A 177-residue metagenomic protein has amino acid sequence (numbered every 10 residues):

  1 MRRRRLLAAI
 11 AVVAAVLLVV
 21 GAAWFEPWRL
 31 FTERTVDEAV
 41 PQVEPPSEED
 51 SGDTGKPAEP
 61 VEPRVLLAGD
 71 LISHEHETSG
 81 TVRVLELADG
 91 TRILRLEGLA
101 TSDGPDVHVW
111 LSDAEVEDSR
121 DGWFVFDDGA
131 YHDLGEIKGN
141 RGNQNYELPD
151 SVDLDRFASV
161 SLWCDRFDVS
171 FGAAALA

Functional and structural regions predicted by a protein language model:
M1-R4: Terminal targeting segments of Actinobacterial cell-envelope proteins
A8-A23: Hydrophobic membrane-insertion alpha-helices, especially the h-region of bacterial N-terminal signal peptides
A22-G90, F126-G129, D133: Transition segment at domain starts
E77-S79, T91, G104-D106, D155: Extracytoplasmic
S79-V82, D89-E97, Q144-E147: N-terminal post-signal-peptidase region of extra-cytosolic proteins
H108-W110: Beta-strand signatures of extracellular beta-sandwich domains
S119-L148: An anionic, turn-rich surface loop/hairpin at beta-sheet edges that serves as a generic interaction/coordination patch
P149-G172: Short, exposed beta-strand-loop hairpins at the edges of beta-sheets in extracellular/periplasmic proteins
